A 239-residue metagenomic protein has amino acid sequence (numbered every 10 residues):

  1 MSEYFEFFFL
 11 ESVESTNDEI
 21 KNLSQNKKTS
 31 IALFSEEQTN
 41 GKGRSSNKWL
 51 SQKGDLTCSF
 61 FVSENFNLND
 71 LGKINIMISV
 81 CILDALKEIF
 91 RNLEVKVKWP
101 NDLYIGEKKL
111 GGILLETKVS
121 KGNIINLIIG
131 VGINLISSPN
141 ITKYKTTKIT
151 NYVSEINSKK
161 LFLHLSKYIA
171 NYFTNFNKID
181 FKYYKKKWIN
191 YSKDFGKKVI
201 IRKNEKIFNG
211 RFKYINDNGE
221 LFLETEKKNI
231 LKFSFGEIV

Functional and structural regions predicted by a protein language model:
M1-R91: N-terminal lobe of the biotin/lipoate ligase/transferase fold
E3, F9, N67, K73-E94 (+1 more regions): Long, positively charged amphipathic alpha-helical accessory segments at protein N-termini or as interdomain linkers
E11, V97-W99: Short loop/edge segments at beta-strand edges and connector loops that shape dinucleotide/nucleotide cofactor-binding
D102: Conserved active-site carboxylates
